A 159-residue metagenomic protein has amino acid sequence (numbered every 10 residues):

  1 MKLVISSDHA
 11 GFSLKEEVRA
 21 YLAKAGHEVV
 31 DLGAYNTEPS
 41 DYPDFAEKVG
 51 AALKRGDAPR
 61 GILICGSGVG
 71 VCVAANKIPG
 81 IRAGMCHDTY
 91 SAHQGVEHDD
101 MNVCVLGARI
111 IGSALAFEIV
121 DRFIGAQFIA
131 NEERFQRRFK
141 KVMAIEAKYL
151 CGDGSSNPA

Functional and structural regions predicted by a protein language model:
V4-K24: Glycine-rich phosphate/diphosphate-binding loop of Rossmann-like nucleotide-binding domains
V4-S6, A10-G11, T89-A159: C-terminal binding/interaction regions
S13, V30-L32, C151: Helix-termini ("caps") and immediately adjacent flexible loops/tails, especially at membrane-solvent interfaces
K15, Y42, A46, A92 (+1 more regions): A general structural signal for well-ordered alpha-helical segments in protein cores
A25, I78-P79, D99: Short, structured coil segments at secondary-structure junctions
E28-P39: A short beta-strand-loop structural module common to alpha/beta enzyme folds
F45-C86: Helix-adjacent hinge/juxtasegments
